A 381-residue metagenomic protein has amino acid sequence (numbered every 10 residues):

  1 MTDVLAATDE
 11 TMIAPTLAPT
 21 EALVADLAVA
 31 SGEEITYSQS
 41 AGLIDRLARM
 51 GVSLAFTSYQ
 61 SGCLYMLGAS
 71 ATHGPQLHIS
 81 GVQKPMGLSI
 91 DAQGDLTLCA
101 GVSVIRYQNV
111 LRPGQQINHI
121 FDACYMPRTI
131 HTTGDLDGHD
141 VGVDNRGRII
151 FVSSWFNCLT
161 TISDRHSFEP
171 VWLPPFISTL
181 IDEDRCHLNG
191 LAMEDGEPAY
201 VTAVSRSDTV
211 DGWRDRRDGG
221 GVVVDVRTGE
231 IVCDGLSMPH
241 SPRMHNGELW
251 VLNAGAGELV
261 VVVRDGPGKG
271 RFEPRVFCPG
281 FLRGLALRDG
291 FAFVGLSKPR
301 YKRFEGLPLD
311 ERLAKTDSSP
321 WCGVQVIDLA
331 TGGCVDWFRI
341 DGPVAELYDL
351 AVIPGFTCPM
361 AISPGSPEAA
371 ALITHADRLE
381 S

Functional and structural regions predicted by a protein language model:
T36-M50, V82-Q93, H131-R148, I177-A199 (+4 more regions): Beta-rich, blade/repeat-based domains predominating in secreted/periplasmic proteins but also intracellular
S38-G42, L236-D265, G270-L329: Loop/turn-rich, solvent-exposed surfaces of beta-rich toroidal or solenoidal domains
Q39-G51, I105-Q115, V201-D218, G295-S319 (+1 more regions): Short, conserved, GDST-rich strand-edge loop motifs in beta-rich repeat architectures
F56-Y59, D91, T97-S103, V143 (+8 more regions): Conserved beta-strand positions in repeat-built beta-propeller and related beta-rich domains
C63, S103-I105, C158-T160, G219-V222 (+2 more regions): A short loop-to-beta-strand structural motif that recurs across blades of beta-propeller domains
H73-G142, A286: Blade-loop segments of beta-propeller domains
H73-I79, M126-H131, E169-I181, T228-D234 (+2 more regions): A short beta-strand motif characteristic of beta-propeller blades
P320-Q325, L329-S381: Blade-level signature of beta-propeller repeat domains, shared across WD40, Kelch, NHL, RCC1 and BNR/Asp-box propellers
